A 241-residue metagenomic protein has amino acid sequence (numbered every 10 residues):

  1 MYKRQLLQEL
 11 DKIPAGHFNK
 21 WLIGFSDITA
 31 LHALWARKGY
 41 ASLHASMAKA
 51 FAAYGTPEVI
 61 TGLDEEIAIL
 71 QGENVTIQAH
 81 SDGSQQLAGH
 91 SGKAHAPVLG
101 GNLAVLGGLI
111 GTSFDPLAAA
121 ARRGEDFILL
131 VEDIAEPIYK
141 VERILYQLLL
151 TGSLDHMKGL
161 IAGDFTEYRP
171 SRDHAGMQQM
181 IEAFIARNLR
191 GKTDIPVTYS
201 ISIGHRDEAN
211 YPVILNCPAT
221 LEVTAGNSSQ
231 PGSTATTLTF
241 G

Functional and structural regions predicted by a protein language model:
M1-Y2: Conserved small/polar residues in nucleotide/adenosyl-binding loops
L10-W35, A41-M47: Short, acidic/small-residue loops that bind anionic groups at enzyme active sites
W21, Y40-S42, A96-P97, A104 (+3 more regions): Structural motif
D27, L106, L160, N216-A219: Buried hydrophobic positions in well-ordered alpha/beta secondary-structure cores of metabolic enzymes
Y40-G107: Conserved anion/nucleotide-ligand pocket segment
G101-V105, L109-F127: Glycine-rich, aromatic-lined ligand/substrate-binding cores of catalytic and carbohydrate-binding domains
L117-M180: Internal helical hairpin/lid segments
A162-G241: ATP/nucleoside-binding phosphotransfer catalytic cores, i.e., glycine-rich phosphate-binding loops
